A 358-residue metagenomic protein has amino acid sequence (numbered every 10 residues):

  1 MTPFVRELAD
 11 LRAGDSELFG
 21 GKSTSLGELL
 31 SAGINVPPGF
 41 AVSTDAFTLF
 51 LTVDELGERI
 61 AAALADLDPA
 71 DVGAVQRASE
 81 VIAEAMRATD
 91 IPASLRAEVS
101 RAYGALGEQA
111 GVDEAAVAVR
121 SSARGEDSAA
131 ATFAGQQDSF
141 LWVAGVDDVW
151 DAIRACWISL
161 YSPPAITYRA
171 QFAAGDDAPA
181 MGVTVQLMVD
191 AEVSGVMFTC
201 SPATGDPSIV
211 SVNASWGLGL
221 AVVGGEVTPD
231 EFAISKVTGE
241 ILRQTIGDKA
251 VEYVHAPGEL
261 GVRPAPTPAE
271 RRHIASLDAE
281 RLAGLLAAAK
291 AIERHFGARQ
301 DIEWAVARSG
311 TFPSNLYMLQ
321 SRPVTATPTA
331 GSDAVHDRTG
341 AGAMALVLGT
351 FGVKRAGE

Functional and structural regions predicted by a protein language model:
M1-T184, V193, R272-E280, G284-A288 (+8 more regions): N-terminal beta-alpha lobe that positions the nucleotide/phosphoryl donor in ATP/NTP-coupled carboxylate activation
R120, Q186, S211-N213: Short beta-strand segments
G195-F198: Short beta-strand scaffold segments in enzyme catalytic cores
S201-P202, V222, K236, A307-T311: Short, acidic, Ser/Thr-enriched surface-loop or helix-capping motifs
A214, L319-A326: Short beta->alpha transition motifs characteristic of CBS
A214-A269: Short, His- and charge-rich active-site/binding loops that engage polyanionic ligands
G219-E226, T325-R338: A short, polar/charged loop-to-alpha-helix boundary motif
